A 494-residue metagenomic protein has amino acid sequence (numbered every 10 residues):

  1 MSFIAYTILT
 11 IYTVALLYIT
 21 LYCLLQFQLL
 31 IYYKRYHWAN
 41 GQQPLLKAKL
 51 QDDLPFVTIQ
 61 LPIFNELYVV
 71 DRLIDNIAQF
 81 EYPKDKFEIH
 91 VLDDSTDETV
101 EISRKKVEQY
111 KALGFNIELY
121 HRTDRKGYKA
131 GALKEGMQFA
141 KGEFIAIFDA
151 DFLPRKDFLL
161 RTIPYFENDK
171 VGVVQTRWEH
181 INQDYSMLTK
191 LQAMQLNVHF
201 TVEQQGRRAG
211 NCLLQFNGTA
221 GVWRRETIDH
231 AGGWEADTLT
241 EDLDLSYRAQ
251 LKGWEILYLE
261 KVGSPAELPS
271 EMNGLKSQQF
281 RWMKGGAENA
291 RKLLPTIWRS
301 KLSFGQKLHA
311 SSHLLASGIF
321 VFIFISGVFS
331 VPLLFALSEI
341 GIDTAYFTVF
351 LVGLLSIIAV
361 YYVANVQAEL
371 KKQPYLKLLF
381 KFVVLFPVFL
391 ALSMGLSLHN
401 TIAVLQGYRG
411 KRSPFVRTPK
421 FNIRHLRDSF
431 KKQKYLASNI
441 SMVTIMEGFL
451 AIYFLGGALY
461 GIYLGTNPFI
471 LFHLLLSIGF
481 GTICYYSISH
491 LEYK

Functional and structural regions predicted by a protein language model:
Q28-K86, K105: N-terminal signal-anchor transmembrane helix
Y33-R35, N40, K47-K49, A316-P414 (+2 more regions): Membrane-embedded multi-pass helical conduit in multi-pass membrane proteins, especially envelope-biosynthetic
P55-Q60, E88-H90, D229, D244: Cell-envelope/extracellular polymer assembly enzymes that use nucleotide-activated donors
D75-Y120, R125: Acidic donor-binding segment of Leloir-type glycosyltransferases
S95, D149-L153, D237: The conserved acidic donor/metal-binding loop of glycosyltransferases
V107-F144, K156-L239, L251, M272-L315: Long helical/loop segments within the catalytic core of UDP-sugar-dependent glycosyltransferases, especially the large
L239-L245: Acidic donor-binding loop at a coil-to-helix junction in glycosyltransferase catalytic cores that engages
S246-P265: Catalytic donor-sugar/metal-binding loop of nucleotide-sugar-dependent glycosyltransferases
